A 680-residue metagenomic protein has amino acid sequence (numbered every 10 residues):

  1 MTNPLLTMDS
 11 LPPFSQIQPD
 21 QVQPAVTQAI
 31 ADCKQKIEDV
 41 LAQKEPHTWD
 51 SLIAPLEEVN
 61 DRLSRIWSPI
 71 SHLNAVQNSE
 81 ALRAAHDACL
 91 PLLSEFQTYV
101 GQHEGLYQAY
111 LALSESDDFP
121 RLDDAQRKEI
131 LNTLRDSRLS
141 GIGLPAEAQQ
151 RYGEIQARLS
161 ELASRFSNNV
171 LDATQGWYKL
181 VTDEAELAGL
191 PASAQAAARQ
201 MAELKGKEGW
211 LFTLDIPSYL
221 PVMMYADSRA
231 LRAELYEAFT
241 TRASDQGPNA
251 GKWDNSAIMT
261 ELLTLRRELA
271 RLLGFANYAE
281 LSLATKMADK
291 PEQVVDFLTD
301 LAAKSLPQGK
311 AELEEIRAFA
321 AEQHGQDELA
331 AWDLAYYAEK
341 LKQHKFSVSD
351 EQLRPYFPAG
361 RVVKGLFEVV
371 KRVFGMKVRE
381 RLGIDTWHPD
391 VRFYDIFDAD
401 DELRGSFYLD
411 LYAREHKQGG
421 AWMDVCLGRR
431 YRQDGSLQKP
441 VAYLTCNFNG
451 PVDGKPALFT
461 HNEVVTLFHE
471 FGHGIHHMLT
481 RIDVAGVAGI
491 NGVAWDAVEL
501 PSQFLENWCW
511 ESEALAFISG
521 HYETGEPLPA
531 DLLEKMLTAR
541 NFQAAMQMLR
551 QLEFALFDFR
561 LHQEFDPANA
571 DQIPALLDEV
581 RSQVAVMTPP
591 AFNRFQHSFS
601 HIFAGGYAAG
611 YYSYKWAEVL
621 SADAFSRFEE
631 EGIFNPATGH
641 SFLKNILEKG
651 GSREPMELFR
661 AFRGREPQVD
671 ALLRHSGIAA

Functional and structural regions predicted by a protein language model:
M1-P24, Q28, A188-G189, G209-W210 (+11 more regions): C-terminal, non-catalytic "cap/extension" segments appended to globular domains
M1-Q28, C33-Q35, A75-N78, L82-D289 (+5 more regions): His/Asp/Glu-rich acidic catalytic environments and adjacent acidic regulatory segments
F14-V26, T48-I53, G251-N255, V294-T299 (+2 more regions): Membrane-entry segments of alpha-helical transmembrane domains in multi-pass membrane proteins
I30-R121, L549-L561, F565-S582, P589 (+2 more regions): C-terminal non-catalytic alpha-helical accessory regions
D61-H72, R135, E237, L334-K342 (+2 more regions): Short, hydrophobic/amphipathic alpha-helical patches that form generic packing surfaces within helical domains
A125, E129-I130, R158-E161, N168-T213 (+9 more regions): Active-site-proximal, well-structured secondary-structure segments within enzyme catalytic domains
P217-Y219, L269, A399-D401, L411-R414 (+5 more regions): Short, glycine-/Ser/Thr-/acidic-enriched flexible segments
N449-F468: Short pre-active-site segment immediately N-terminal to the catalytic Zn-binding motif
